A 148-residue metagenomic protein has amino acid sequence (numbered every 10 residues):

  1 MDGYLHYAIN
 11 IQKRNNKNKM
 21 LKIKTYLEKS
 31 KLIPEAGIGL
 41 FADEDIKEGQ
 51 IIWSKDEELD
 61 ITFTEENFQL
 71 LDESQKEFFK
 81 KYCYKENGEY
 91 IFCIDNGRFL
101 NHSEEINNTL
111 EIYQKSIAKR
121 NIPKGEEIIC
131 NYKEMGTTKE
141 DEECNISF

Functional and structural regions predicted by a protein language model:
D2-F148: Conserved catalytic SET/PR domain of SAM-dependent protein methyltransferases, capturing the structural core that binds
